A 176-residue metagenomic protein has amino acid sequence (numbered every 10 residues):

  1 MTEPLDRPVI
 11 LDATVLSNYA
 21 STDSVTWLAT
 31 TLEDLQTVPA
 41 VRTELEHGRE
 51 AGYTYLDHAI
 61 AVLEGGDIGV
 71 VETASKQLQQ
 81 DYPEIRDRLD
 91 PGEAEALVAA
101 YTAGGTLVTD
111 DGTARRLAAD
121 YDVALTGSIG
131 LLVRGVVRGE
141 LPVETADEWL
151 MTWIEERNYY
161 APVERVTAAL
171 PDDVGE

Functional and structural regions predicted by a protein language model:
E3-G105, E164, V174: Active-site-proximal, substrate-binding regions of enzyme catalytic domains and RNA-binding/basic surfaces
T22, G48, D120-Y121, R138: Residue-level signal for well-ordered alpha-helical positions
T43-L45, R115-R116, L132-R134: Short gly/pro/ser/thr-enriched loop/turn and capping motifs at secondary-structure boundaries
G52-L56, L125-G127, E144: Short, hinge-like loop/turn segments at secondary-structure boundaries
G92, V108-D110, S128, Y159-V163: Short, structured loop/turn "capping" segments at alpha-beta junctions
A99-I129: Acidic, metal-binding active-site segment of PIN/NYN-like and related structure-specific nucleases
S128-E144: Long, charge-dense
L141-E176: Long, charged alpha-helical interface segments
